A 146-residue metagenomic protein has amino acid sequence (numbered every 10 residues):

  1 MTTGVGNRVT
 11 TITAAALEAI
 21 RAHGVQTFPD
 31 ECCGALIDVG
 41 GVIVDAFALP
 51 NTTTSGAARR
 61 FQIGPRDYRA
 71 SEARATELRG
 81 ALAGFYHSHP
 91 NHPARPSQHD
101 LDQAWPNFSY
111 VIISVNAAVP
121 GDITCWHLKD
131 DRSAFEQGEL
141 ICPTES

Functional and structural regions predicted by a protein language model:
M1-L82, P90-S146: Conserved beta-strand-loop surface patch within small alpha/beta domains used for substrate/adaptor or ligand engagement
